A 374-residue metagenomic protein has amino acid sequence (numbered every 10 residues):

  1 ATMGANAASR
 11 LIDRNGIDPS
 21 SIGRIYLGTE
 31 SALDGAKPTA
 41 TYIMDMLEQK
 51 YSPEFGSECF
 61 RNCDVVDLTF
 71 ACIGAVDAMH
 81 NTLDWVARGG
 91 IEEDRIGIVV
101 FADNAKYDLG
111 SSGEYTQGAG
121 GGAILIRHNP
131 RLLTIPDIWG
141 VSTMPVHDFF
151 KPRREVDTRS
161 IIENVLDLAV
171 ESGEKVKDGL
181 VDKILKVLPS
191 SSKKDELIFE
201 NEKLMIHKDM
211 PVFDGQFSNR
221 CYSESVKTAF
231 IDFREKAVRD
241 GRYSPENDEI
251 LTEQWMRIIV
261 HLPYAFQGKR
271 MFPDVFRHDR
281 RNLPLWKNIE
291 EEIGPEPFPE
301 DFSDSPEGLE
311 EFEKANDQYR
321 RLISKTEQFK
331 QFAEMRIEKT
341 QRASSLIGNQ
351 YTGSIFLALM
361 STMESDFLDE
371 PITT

Functional and structural regions predicted by a protein language model:
A1, G113-D232, A237-D240: Condensing-enzyme catalytic core mediating Claisen C-C bond formation in acyl metabolism
A1-T2, S31-I98, A102, H278-S354: Conserved catalytic cysteine-centered active-site region of acyl-thioester-dependent Claisen-condensing enzymes
T2-N15, Y222-S244, L357-T362: Short, well-ordered amphipathic alpha-helical segments that serve as non-catalytic structural scaffolds within diverse
T2-V76, Y243-V275: Conserved beta-ketoacyl condensing-enzyme motif
A36-T39, M79-L83, D108-E114, I135-I138 (+2 more regions): Short acidic, glycine/serine/threonine-rich loops at helix termini
A87-I124, N129-P130: Flexible, glycine-rich active-site loops centered on histidine and acidic residues that chelate a metal or position
G215-R239, E253-K287, E291, D301-L309: A conserved active-site cap/scaffold subdomain adjacent to cofactor or substrate pockets
L322, M335-I337, I355-T374: Catalytic phosphate/nucleotide-handling subdomain of diverse soluble enzymes
